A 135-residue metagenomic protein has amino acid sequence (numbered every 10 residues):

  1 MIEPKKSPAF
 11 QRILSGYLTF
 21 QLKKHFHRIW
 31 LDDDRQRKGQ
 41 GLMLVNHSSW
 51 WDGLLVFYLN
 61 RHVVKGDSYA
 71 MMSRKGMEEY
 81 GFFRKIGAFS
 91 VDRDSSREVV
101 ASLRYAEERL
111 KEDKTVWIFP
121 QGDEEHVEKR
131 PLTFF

Functional and structural regions predicted by a protein language model:
M1-Y17: Helix-enriched interaction subdomains in cytosolic or periplasmic regions, typified by TIR/SEFIR signaling/NADase cores
E3-P4, T19-Q21, G41, G81: Homeobox/homeodomain signature
R12-R28: Short coil-to-helix leader/linker segments, especially the first N-terminal amphipathic alpha-helix with its helix
R28-F135: Soluble catalytic domains of membrane acyltransferases
